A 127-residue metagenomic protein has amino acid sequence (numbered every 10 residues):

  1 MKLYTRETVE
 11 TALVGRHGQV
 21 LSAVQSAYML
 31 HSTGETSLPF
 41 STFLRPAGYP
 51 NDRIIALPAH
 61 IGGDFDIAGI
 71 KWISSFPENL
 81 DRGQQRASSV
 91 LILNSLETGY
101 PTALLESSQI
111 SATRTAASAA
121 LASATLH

Functional and structural regions predicted by a protein language model:
M1-L121: N-terminal ligand-binding/catalytic initiation module
A124-H127: Glycine- and Gly-Pro-enriched alpha-helical subdomains that act as flexible, kink-prone "lid/hinge" or packing modules
